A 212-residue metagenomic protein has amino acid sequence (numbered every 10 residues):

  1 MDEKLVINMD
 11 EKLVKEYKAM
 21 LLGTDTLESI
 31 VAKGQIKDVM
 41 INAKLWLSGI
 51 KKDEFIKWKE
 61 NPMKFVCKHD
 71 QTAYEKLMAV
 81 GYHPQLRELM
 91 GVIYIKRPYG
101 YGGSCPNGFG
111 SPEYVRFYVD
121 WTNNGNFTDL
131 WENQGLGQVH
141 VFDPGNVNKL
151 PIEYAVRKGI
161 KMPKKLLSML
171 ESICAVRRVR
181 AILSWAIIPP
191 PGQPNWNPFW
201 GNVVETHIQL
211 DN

Functional and structural regions predicted by a protein language model:
M1-N212: A broad "non-catalytic interaction surface" signal
